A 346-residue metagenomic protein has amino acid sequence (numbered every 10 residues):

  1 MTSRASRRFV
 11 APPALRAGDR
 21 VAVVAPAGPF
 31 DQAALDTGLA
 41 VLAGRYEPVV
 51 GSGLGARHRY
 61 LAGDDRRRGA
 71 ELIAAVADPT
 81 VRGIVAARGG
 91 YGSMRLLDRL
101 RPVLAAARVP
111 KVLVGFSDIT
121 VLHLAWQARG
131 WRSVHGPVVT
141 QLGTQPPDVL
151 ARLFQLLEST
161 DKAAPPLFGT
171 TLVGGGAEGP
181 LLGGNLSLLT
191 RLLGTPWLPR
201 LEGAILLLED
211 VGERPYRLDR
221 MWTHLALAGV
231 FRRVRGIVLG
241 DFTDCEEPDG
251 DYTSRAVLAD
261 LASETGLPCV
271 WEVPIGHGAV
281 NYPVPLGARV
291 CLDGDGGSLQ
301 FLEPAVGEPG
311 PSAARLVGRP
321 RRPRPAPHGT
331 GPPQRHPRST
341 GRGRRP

Functional and structural regions predicted by a protein language model:
M1-T80: ATP/NTP phosphate-donor binding region
V23, I84, D118, L189 (+2 more regions): Buried hydrophobic positions in well-ordered alpha/beta secondary-structure cores of metabolic enzymes
V49-S52, G115, R235-D241, V270-E272: Short internal beta-strands
G83-L96, F116: N-terminal glycine-rich "phosphate-gripper" loop used for MgATP/nucleotide binding and carboxylate activation
R101-A125, R132-V139, T265-P268: Short, acidic/small-residue loops that bind anionic groups at enzyme active sites
W126, G130-G194: Conserved anion/nucleotide-ligand pocket segment
W197-T253: Internal helical hairpin/lid segments
C245-R324, R342-P346: ATP/nucleoside-binding phosphotransfer catalytic cores, i.e., glycine-rich phosphate-binding loops
